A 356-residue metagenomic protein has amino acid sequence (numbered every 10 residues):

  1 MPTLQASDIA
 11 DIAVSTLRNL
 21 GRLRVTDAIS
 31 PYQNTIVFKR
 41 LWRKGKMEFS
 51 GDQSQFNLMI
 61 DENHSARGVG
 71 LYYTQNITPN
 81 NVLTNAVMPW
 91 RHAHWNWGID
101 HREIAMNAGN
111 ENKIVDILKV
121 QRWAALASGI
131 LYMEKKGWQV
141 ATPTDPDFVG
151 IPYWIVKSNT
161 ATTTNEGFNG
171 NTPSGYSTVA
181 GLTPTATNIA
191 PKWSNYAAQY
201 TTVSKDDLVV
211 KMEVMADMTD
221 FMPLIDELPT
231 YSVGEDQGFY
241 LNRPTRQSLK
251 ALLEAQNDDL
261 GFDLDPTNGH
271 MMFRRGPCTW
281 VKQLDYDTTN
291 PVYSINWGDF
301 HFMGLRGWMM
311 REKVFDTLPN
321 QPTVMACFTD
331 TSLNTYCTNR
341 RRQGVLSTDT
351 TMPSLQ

Functional and structural regions predicted by a protein language model:
P2-H64, P79-Q356: Core alpha/beta structural scaffold of self-assembling particle/tube/pore-forming proteins
D61-T74: Active-site-surrounding "flap" and adjacent substrate/cofactor-binding loops of secreted or lumenal enzymes, prototyped
